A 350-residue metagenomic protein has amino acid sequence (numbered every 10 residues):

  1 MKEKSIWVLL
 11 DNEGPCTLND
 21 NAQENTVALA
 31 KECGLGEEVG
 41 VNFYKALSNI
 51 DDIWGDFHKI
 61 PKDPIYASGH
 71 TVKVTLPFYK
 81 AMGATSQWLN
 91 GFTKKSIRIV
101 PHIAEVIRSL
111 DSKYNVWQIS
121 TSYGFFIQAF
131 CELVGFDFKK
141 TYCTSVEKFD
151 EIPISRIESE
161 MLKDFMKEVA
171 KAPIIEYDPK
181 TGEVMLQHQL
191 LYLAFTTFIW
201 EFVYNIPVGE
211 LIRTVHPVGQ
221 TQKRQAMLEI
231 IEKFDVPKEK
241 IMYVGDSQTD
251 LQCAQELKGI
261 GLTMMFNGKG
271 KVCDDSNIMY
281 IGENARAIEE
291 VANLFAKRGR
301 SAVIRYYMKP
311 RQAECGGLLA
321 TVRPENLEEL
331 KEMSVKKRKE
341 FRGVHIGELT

Functional and structural regions predicted by a protein language model:
M1-K2, Y243: Intrinsic low-complexity, intrinsically disordered segments enriched in polar/basic residues
K2-I157, M279: Alpha-helical substrate-recognition element adjacent to the catalytic core
P101, E105, S112, S122-T350: C-terminal cap/substrate-recognition subdomain and adjoining C-terminal extension of metal-dependent phosphatase-like
